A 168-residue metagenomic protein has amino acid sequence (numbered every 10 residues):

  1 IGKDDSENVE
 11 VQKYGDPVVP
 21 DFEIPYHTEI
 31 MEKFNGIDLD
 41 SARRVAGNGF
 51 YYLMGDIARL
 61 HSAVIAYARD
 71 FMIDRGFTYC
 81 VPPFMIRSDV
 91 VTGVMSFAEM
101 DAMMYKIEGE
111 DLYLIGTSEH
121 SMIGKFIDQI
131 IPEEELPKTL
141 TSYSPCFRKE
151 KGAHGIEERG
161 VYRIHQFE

Functional and structural regions predicted by a protein language model:
I1-V19: Coiled-coil termination/hinge junctions
K13-E168: TRNA-recognition modules of translation machinery and tRNA-sensing kinases, especially anticodon-binding
